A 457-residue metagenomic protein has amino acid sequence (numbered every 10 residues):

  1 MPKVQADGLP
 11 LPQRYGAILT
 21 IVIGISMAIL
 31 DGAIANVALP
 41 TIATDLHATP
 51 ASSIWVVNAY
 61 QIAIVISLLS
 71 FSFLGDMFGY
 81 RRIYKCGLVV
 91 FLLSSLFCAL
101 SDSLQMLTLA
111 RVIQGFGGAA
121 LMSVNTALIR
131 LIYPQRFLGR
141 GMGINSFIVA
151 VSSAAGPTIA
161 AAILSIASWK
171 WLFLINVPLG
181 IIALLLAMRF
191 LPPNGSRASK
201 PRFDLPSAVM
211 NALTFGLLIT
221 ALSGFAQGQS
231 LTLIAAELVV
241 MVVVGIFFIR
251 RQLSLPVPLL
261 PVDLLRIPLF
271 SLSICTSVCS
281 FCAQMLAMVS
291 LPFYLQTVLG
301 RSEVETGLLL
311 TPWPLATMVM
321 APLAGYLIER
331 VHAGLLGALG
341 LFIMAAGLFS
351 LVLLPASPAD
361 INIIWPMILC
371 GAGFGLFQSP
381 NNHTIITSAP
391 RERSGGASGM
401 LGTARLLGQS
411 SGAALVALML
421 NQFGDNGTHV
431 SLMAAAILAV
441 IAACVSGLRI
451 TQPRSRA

Functional and structural regions predicted by a protein language model:
V4-L11, R136, L184-A212, L253-P268 (+3 more regions): Flexible interhelical linker loops that connect adjacent transmembrane helices in multi-pass membrane transporters
Y15-L30, A35-V37, P50, V56 (+4 more regions): 12-transmembrane solute porter fold
A38-S67, M106-L107, V304-L309: Extracellular/periplasmic helix-loop-helix junction of adjacent transmembrane segments in MFS-like secondary
I42-A43, L74-G75, I159-A167, L222 (+3 more regions): Interfacial helix-cap and linker-helix signal at transmembrane-aqueous boundaries of multi-pass secondary transporters
D45-H47, G79, L100-M106, A167-S168 (+3 more regions): Helix-breaking motifs and short loop linkers at transmembrane-helix boundaries and internal kinks in secondary membrane
N58-S72, M122-T126, T311-A324: Central cavity-lining transmembrane alpha-helices of secondary-active solute carriers, predominantly the Major
F73-P206, G224: Helix-loop-helix hairpins in multi-pass membrane proteins, especially solute transporters
V177-S196, A212-G224, V240-L255, A442-I450: C-terminal membrane-cytosol helix-exit motif in multi-pass small-molecule transporters
